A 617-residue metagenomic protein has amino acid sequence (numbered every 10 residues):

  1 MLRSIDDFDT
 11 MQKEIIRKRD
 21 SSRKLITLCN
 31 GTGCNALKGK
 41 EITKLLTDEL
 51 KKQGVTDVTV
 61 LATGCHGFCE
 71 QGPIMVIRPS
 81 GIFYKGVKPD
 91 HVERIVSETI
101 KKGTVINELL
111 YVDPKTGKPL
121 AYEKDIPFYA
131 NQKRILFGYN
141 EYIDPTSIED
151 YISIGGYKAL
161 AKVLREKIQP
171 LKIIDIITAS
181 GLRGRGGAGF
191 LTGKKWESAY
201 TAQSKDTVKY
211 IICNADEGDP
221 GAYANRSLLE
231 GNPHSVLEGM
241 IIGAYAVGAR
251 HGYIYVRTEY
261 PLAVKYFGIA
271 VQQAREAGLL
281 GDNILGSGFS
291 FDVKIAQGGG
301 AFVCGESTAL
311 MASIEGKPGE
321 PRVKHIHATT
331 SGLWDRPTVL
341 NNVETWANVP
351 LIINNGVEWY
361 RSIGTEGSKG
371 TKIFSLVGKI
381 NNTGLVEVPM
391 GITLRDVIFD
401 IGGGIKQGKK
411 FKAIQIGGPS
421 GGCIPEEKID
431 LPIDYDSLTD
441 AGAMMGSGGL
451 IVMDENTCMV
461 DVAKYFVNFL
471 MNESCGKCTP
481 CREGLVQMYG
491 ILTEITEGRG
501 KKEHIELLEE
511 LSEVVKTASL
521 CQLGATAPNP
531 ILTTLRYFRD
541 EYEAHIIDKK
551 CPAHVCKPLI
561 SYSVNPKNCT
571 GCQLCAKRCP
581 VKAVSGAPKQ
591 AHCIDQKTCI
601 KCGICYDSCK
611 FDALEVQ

Functional and structural regions predicted by a protein language model:
L2-K24, G39-A62, P79-E108, A159-I177 (+11 more regions): Ferredoxin-type iron-sulfur electron-transfer modules in oxidoreductases and energy-metabolism complexes
L28-C29, I143-K158, N214-N225, A328-L333 (+2 more regions): Gly-rich Lys/Arg/Thr-decorated short loops/hinges at beta-loop-alpha junctions or inter-strand turns that position
G31-N35, G156, I177-A199, G300-A312 (+3 more regions): Conserved phosphate/anionic-ligand binding catalytic regions in large, soluble enzymes, centered on
Q71-V76, P480-V486, V564, L574-C593 (+1 more regions): Iron-sulfur cluster-binding cysteine motifs and their immediate structural context in ferredoxin-like electron-transfer
L110-A179, D335, N341-G356: Flexible inter-domain linker/hinge segments
A161-K205, R361-S362, S375, E387-V388 (+2 more regions): Accessory "access/gating" subregions that flank catalytic or transport cores
G239-I241, G391-K406: Short amphipathic, charge-patterned alpha-helical segments
V264-M390, G402: Hydrophobic alpha-helical positions that pack around
